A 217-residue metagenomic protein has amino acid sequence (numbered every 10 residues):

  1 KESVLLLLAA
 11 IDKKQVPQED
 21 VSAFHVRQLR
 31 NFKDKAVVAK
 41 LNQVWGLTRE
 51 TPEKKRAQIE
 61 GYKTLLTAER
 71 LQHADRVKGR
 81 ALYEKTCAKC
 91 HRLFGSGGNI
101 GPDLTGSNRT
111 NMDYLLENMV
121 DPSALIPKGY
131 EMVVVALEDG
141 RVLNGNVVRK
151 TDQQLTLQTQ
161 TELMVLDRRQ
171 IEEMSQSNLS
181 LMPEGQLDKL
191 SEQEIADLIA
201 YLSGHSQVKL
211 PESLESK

Functional and structural regions predicted by a protein language model:
K1-L82, S107, E138, L214-K217: Long, ordered, helix-rich scaffold segments
S3, Y83, C87-C90, I100 (+1 more regions): Extended, hydrophobic alpha-helical segments in both membrane/secreted and soluble proteins
F32-L65, R141-Q153, T161-M164, S180-L181 (+1 more regions): C-terminal capping alpha-helices of c-type cytochrome domains
G79-F94, L104, L198-S203: The canonical Cys-X-X-Cys-His
G97-D121, V133-S177: Gly/Gly-Pro-rich "capping" loops immediately C-terminal to redox-active cysteine motifs in periplasmic/lumenal
E117-L125, G129-V135, D139, S191 (+2 more regions): Short glycine-rich, low-complexity segments
